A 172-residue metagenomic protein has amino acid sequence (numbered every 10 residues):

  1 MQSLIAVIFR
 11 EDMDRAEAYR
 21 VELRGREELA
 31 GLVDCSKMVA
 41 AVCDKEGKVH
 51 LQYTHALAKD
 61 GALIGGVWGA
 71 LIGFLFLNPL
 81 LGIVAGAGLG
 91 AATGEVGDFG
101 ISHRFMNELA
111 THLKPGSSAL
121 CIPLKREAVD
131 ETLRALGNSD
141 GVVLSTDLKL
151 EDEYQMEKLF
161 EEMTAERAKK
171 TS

Functional and structural regions predicted by a protein language model:
M1, R24-D34, N138-S145: A common structural junction motif
L4-F9, L120-L124: Active-site-flanking beta-strand signature of metal-NTP-handling nucleotidyl enzymes and homologous cyclase-like
E11-I72: Add "or lipid-surface remodeling" -> "...that mediate pore formation, membrane permeabilization, membrane fusion
E17-V21, G25, H103, N107 (+5 more regions): Solvent-exposed alpha-helical segments within well-ordered globular domains of core cellular machineries
G31-L32, I72, G100, R104 (+1 more regions): Acidic/polar low-complexity segments and flexible, solvent-exposed patches
H55-G100: Short, low-complexity, glycine-enriched hydrophobic/amphipathic alpha-helices that associate with lipid bilayers
A87-K125: Membrane-engaging insertion elements
R134-E151, E157, E161-E162, E166-A168: Mixed-charge, glycine-accented linear interaction segment located at domain edges/termini
